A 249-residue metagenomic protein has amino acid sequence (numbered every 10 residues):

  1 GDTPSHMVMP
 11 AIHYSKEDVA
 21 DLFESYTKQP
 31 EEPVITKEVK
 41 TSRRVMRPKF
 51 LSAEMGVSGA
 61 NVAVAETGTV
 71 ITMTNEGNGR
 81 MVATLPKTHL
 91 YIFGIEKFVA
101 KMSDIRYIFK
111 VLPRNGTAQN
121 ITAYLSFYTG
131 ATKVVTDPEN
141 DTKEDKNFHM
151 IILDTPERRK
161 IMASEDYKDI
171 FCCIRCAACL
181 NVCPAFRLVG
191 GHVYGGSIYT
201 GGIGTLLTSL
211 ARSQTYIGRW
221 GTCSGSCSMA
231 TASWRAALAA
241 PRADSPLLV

Functional and structural regions predicted by a protein language model:
G1-E165: The feature marks the mature, well-folded catalytic cores of soluble enzymes
P138-I170, L180-N181, F186-V249: Ferredoxin-type iron-sulfur electron-transfer modules in oxidoreductases and energy-metabolism complexes
